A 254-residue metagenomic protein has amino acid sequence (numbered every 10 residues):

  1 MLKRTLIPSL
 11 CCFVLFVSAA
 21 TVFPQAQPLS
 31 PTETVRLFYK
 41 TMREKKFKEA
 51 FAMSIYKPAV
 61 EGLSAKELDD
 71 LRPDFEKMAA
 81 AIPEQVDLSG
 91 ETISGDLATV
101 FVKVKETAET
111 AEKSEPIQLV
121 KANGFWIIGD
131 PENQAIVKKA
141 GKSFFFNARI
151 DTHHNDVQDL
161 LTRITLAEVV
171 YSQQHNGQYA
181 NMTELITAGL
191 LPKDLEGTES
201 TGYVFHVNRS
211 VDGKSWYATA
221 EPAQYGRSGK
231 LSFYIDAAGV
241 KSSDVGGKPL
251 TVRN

Functional and structural regions predicted by a protein language model:
M1-L10: Bacterial N-terminal signal peptides that target proteins for export
S9-S18: Bacterial N-terminal signal peptides
A19-A26: Boundary at the C-terminal end of the N-terminal hydrophobic targeting segment
L29-M53, V60, A135-L191: Conserved hydrophobic/amphipathic alpha-helical signal-anchor segments
A52-M53, A59-G62, K66-L68, P73 (+9 more regions): Extracellular/periplasmic head regions of type IV pilus-like filament subunits
E84-D87, D96-V100, K113-I117, G124 (+3 more regions): Envelope-exposed proteins and targeting segments
F101-V102, E221: N-terminal post-signal-peptidase region of extra-cytosolic proteins
E112-F146, V240-G246: Short beta-strand edge/turn micro-motifs at domain boundaries
